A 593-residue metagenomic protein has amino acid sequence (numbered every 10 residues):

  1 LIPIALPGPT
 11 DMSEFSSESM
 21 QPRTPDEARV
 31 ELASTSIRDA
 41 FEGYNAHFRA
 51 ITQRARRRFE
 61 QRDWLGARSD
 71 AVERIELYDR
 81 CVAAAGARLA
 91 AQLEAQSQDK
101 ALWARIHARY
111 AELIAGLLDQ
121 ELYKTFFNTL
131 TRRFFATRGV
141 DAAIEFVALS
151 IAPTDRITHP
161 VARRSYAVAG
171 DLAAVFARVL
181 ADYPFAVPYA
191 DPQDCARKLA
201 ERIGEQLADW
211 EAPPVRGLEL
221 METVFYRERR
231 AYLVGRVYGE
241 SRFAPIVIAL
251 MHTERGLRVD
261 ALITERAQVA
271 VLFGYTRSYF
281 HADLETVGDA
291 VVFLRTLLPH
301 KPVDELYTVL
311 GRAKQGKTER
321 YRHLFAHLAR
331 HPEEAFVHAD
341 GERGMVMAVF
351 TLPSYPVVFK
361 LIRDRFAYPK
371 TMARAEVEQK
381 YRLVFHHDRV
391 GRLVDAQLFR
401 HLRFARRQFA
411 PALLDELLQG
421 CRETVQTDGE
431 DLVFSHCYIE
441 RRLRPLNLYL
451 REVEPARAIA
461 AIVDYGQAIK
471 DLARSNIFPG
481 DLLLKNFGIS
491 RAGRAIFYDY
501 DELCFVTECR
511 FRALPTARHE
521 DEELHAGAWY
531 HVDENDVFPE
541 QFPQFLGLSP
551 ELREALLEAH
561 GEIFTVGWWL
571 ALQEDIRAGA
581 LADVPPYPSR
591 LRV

Functional and structural regions predicted by a protein language model:
I2-I4: Extreme N-terminal basic, low-complexity initiation segments that serve as generic localization/processing leaders
E14-A267: Noncatalytic N-terminal accessory/assembly modules of large enzymes
Q193-A200, G204, F538-V593: Long, compositionally biased intrinsically disordered regions
Q206-E452, D464, R474: Conserved ATP-binding subdomain of kinase catalytic cores across diverse folds
K380-L398, R510-L548: Active-site-adjacent segment of 2-oxoglutarate/Fe(II) JmjC oxygenases
P455-K485: Conserved kinase catalytic-core helix
F478, L483-W529: Catalytic activation segment of kinase domains across protein kinase-like and atypical kinase folds
